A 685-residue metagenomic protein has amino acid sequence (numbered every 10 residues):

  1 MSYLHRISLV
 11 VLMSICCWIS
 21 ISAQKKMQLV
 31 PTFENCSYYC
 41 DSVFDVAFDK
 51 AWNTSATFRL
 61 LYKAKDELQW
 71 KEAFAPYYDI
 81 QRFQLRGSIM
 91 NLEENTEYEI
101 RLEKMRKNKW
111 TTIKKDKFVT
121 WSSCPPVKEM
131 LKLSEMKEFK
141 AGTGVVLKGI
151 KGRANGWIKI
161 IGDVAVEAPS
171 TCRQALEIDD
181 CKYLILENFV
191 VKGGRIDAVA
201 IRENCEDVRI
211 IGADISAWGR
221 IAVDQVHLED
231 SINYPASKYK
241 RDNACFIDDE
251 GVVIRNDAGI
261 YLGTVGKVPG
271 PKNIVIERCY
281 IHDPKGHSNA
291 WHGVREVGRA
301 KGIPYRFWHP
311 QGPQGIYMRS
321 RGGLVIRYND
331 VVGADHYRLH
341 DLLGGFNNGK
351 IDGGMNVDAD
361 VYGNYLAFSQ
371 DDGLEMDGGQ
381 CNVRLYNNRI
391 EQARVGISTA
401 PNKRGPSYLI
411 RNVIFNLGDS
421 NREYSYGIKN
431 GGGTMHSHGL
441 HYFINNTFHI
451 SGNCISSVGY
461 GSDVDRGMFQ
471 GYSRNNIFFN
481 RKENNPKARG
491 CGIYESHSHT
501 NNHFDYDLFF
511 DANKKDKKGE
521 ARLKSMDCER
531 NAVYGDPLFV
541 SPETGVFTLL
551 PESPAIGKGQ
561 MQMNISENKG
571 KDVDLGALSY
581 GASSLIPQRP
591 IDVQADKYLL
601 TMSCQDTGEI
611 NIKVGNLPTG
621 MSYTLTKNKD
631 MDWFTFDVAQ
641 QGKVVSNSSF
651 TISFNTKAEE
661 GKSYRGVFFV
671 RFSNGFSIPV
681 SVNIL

Functional and structural regions predicted by a protein language model:
T57-N95: Recognizes extended acidic, P/S/T-rich segments that occur within or adjacent to Ig-like beta-sandwich modules
I89-E94, E203, T656-A658: Short, flexible loop/turn segments at beta-strand junctions in immunoglobulin-like and fibronectin type III
K140-K159, E167-R209, I221-D224, C245-P269 (+1 more regions): Extracellular beta-strand-rich solenoid/capping regions of secreted or surface-exposed proteins that bind or remodel
W157-V164, K182-G193, E206-G219, L228-E250 (+12 more regions): Right-handed parallel beta-helix
L228-G263, V294-I316, G349, R466-R589: Acidic, glycine- and Ser/Thr-rich low-complexity intrinsically disordered tracts in extracellular/secreted proteins
I586-L617: Beta-sheet-dominated interaction scaffolds and their linkers
P590-D596, L617-T651: Surface-exposed binding patches on compact interaction domains or structured appendages
K662-N674: A short beta-strand micro-motif common to beta-rich folds, especially ectodomain repeats
